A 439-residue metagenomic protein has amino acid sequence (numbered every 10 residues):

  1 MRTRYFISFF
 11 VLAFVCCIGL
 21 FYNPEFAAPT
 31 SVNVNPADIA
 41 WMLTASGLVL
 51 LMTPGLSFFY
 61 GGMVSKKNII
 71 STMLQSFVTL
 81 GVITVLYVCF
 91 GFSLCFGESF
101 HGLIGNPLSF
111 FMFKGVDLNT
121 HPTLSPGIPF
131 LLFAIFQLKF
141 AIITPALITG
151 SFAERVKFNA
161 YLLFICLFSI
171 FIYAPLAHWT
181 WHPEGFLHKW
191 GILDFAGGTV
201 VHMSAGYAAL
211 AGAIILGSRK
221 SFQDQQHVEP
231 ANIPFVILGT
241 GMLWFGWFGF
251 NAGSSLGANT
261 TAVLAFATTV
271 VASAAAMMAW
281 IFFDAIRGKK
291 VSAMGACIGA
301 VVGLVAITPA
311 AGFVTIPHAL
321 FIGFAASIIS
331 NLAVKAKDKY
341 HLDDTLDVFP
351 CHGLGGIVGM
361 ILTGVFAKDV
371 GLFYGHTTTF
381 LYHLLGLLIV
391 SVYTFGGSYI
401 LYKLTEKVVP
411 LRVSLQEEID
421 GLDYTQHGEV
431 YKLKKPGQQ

Functional and structural regions predicted by a protein language model:
M1-Q439: Hydrophobic alpha-helical transmembrane bundles of multi-pass membrane proteins
